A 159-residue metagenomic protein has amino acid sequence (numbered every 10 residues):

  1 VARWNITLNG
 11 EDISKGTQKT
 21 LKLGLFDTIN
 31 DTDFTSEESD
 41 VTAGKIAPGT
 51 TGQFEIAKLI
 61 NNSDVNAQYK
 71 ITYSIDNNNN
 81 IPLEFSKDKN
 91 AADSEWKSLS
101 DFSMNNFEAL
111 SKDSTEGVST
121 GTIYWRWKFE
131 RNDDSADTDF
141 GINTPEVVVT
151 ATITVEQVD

Functional and structural regions predicted by a protein language model:
V1, N90-A91, E108, T150: Residue-level detector of intrinsically disordered, flexible termini and proteolytic processing junctions
V1-I46, N143-V147, E156-D159: Short, polar/proline-rich extracytoplasmic segments that appear immediately after membrane translocation
R3-T7, A43-S100: Surface-exposed interaction patch
T7-D12, N61, S111-D113: Intrinsically disordered, low-complexity boundary segments flanking structured domains
G10, D31, N77-N79, A91-S94 (+2 more regions): Intrinsic-disorder/low-complexity loop/linker signature
K22-N30, P82-A92, R126: Short beta-strand segments and strand-loop junctions that repeat across beta-rich extracellular domains
S36-P48, A92-F129: Extracellular adhesion/glycan-binding regions together with long Ser/Thr- and acidic-residue-rich low-complexity tracts
T51-A67, G117-D159: C-terminal, structured domain-capping segment
